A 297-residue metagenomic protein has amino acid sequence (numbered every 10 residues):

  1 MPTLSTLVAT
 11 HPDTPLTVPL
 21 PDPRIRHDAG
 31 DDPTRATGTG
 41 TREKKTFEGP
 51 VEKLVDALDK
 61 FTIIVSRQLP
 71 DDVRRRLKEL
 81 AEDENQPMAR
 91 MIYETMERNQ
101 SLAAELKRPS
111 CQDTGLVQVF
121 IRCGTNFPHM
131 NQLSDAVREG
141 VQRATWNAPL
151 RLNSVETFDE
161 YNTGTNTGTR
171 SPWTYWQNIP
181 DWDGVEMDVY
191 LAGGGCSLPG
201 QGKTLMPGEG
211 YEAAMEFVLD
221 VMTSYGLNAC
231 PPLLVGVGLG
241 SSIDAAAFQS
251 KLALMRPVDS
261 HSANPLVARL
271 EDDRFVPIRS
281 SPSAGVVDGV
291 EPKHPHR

Functional and structural regions predicted by a protein language model:
M1-R297: Non-transmembrane, aqueous-exposed alpha-helical and coiled segments at domain scale
